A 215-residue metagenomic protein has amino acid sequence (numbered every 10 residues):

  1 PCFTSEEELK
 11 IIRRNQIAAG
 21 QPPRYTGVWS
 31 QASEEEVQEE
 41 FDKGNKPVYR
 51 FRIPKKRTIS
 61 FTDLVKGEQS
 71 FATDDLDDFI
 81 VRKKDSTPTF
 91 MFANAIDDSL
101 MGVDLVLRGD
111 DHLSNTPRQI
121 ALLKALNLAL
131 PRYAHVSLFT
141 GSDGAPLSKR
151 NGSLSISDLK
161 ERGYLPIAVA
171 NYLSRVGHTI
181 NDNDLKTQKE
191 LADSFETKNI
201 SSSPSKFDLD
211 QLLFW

Functional and structural regions predicted by a protein language model:
C2-H135, T140-L147, S155, I180: Active-site cores that bind ATP or allylic diphosphates and position pyrophosphate for catalysis
L126-W215: Catalytic adenosine-cofactor/nucleotide-binding cores of aminoacyl-tRNA synthetases and other
